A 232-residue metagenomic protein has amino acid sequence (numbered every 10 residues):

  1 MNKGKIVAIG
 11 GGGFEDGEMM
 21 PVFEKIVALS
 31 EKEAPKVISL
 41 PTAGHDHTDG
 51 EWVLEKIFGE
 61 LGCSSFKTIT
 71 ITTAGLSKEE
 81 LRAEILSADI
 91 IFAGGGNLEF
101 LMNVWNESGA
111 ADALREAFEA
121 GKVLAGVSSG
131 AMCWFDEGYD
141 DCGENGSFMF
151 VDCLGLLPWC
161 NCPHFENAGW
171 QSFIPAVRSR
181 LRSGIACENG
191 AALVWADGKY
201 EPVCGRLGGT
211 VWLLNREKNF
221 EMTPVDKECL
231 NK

Functional and structural regions predicted by a protein language model:
M1-K32, G44-E60, I90, G138-D140 (+1 more regions): C-terminal and late-domain segments of enzyme folds
K5, A34-K36, S65: Residues at the starts of beta-strands that form the adenosine-phosphate
A8, K67-T68, F92-A93, L124-V127 (+1 more regions): General beta-strand structural signal in soluble alpha/beta enzymes
G13-G17, K67-T72, L101-V104, C162-P163: Short, flexible loop segments at the rims of nucleotide/cofactor-binding pockets, characterized by
I38-S39, G44-G96, F100: Portal/gating segments that form or line small-molecule/metal binding sites
G94, F100-N167: Class I SAM-dependent methyltransferase SAM-binding "motif I" and its flanking Rossmann-like core
